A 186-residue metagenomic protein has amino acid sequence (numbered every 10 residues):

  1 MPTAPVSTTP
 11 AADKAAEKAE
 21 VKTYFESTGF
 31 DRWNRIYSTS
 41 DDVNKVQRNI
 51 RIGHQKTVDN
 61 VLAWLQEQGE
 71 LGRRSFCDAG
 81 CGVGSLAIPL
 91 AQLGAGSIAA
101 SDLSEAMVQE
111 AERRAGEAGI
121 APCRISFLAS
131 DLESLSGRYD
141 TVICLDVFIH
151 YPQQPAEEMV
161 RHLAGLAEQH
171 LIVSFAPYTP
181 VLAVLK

Functional and structural regions predicted by a protein language model:
P2-D41: N-terminal, positively charged/glycine-rich alpha-helical extensions of SAM-dependent methyltransferases
R51-G72: Conserved alpha-helix/loop element of class I SAM-dependent methyltransferases that forms part of the SAM/SAH-binding
C77-A79, S85-A129: Class I SAM-dependent methyltransferase SAM/SAH-binding core
I143: A conserved beta-strand element that flanks and buttresses the S-adenosyl-L-methionine
D146-V147: Short catalytic micro-motifs in class I SAM-dependent methyltransferases
Y151-H162: A short, conserved alpha-helix within the catalytic core of class I
A167-P177: Conserved beta-strand signature within the Rossmann-like core of class I S-adenosyl-L-methionine
V181-K186: Short, glycine-/aromatic-enriched active-site segment of Class I SAM-dependent methyltransferases
